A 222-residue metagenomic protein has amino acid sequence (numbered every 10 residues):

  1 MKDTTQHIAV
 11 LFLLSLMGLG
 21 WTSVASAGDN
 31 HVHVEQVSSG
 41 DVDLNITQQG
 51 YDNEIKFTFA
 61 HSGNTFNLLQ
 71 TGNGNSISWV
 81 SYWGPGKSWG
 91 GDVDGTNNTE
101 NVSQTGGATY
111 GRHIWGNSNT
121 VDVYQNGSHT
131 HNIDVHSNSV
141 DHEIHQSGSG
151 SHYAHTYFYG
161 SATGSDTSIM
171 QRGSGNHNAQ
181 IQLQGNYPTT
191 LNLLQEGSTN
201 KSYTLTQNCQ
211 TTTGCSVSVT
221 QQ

Functional and structural regions predicted by a protein language model:
K2-F12: Bacterial N-terminal signal peptides that target proteins for export
A27-Q222: Low-complexity repeat regions of mature extracellularly deployed or surface/particle-associated proteins
